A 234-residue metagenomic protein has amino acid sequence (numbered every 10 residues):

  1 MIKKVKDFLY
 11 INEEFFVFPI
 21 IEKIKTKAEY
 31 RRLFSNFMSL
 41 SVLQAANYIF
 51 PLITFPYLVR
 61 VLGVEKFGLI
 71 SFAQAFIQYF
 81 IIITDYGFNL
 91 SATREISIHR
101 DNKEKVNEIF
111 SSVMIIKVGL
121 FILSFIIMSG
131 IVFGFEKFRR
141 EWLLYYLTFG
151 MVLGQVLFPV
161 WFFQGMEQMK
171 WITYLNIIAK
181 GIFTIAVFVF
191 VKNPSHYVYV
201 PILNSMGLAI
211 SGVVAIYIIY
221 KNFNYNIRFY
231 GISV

Functional and structural regions predicted by a protein language model:
M1-F50, S233-V234: N-terminal membrane topogenesis motif
I2-F16, A45, T84, S111-R139 (+1 more regions): Alpha-helical transmembrane segments of multi-pass membrane transport and lipid-handling proteins
V5-L9, F50, T54, S71-R100 (+2 more regions): Small-residue-rich midsections of specific transmembrane alpha-helices
I24-R31, L62-K66, F80-I115, Q164-K170: Transmembrane-helix boundary and interhelical linker motifs in polytopic inner-membrane proteins
Q44, Y48, A75-Q78, F121 (+3 more regions): Residue-level recognition of pore/gate-forming positions within transmembrane alpha-helices of multi-pass
I53-Y79, Y197-P201, V234: Interfacial/gating helices of multi-pass transporter permease domains
I122, G130-F163, Y174, I210 (+1 more regions): Alpha-helical transmembrane segments of multi-pass membrane proteins
F149, T173-K221: Hydrophobic alpha-helical transmembrane segments
